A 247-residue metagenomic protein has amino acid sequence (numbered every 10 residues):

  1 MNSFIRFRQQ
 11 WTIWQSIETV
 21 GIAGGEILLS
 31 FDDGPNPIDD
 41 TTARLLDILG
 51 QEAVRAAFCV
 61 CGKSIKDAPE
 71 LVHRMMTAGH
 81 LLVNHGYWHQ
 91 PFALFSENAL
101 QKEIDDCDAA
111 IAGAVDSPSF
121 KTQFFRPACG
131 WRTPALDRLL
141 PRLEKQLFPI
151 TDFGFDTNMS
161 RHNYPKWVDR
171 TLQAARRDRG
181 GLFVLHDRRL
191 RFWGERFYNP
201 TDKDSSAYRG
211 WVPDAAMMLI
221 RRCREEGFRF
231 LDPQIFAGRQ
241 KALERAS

Functional and structural regions predicted by a protein language model:
N2-A93, A99, D105-D106, A110-G113 (+2 more regions): Active-site beta->alpha N-cap acidic-glycine motif
T12-I22, Q51-A53, K66, F197-S247: C-terminal domain-boundary segment and adjacent tail
S30-F31, V83, R126, V184-L185 (+1 more regions): Generic enzyme active-site microenvironment
G34, C61-K63, Y87-W88, P127-G130 (+3 more regions): Active-site beta-loop-alpha junctions enriched in small/polar residues
F95-E103, H162-N163, P200-W211: Alpha-helix N-cap and loop-to-helix initiation/capping positions
S96, M159-Y164, F192-P200, A242-A246: Histidine/acidic-residue-rich catalytic or RNA/ligand-binding cores of hydrolases and nuclease-related proteins
W131, L136-R176, G227-R239: His/Asp/Glu-enriched short active-site or ligand-binding loop at hydrolase and phosphoryl-transfer sites
P134, R191-F192: Short glycine-rich, flexible loops that bind phosphorylated cofactors or substrates
